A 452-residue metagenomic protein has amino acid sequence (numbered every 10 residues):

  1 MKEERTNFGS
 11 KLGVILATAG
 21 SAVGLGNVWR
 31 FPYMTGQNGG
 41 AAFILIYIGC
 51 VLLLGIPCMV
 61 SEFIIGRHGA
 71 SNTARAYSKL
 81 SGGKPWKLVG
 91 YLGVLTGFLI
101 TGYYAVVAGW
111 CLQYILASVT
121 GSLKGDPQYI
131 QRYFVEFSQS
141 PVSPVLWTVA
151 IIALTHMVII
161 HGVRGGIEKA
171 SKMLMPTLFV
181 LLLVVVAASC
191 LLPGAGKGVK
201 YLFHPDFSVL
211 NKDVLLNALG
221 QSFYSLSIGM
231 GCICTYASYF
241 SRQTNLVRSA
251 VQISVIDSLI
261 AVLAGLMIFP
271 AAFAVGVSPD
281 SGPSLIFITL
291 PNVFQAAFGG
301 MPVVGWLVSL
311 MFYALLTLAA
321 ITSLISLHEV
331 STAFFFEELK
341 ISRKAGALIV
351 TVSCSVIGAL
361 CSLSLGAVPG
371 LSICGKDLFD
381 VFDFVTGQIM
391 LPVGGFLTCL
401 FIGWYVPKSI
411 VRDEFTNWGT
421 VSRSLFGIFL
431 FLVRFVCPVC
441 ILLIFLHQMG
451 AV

Functional and structural regions predicted by a protein language model:
M1-K2, R75, A108-Q139, Y239-Q243 (+6 more regions): Helix-loop-helix connectors at the membrane interface of multi-pass transporters/channels
M1-W29, I56-F63, R67-L80, K84-Y91 (+2 more regions): Membrane-interface "cap" regions at the ends of multi-pass membrane proteins
K2-E4, F8, E168, K172-I321 (+1 more regions): Membrane-embedded translocation segments of transport machinery
K2-T6, Y33-N38, H68-L92, A105-G166 (+6 more regions): Inter-helical loop and helix-membrane interface segments of multi-pass membrane transporters/permeases
N7, L12-G13, S21, V145-L146 (+5 more regions): Loop-to-transmembrane helix boundary motifs in multi-pass membrane proteins
N7-T18, F43-I46, K84-F98, V145-I151 (+6 more regions): Select transmembrane alpha-helical segments in multipass membrane proteins
G13-C50, A237, R248-V251, V255-S258: Transmembrane helix-boundary motif of multi-pass solute transporters/channels
D377-F401, S422-V452: A generic transmembrane alpha-helix motif of multi-pass inner-membrane proteins
